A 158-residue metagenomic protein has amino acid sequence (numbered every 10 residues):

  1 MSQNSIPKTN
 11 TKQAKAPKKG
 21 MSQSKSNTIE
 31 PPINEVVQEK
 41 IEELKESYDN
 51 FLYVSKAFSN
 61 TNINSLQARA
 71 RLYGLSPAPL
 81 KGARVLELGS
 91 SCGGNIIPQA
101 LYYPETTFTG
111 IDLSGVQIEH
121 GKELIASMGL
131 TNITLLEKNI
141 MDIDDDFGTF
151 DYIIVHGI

Functional and structural regions predicted by a protein language model:
N50, F58-A83, P98: Conserved alpha-helix/loop element of class I SAM-dependent methyltransferases that forms part of the SAM/SAH-binding
K81-S91: Conserved class I S-adenosyl-L-methionine
C92-E105: Conserved SAM-binding loop of SAM-dependent methyltransferases across substrates and taxa, primarily the Class I
T107-D112: Conserved SAM-binding motif I beta-strand of class I
S114-V116: Conserved SAM/SAH-binding beta-strand->alpha-helix loop
G121-K122: Conserved SAM-binding loop
G129-I140: Conserved SAM-binding strand-loop segment of SAM-dependent methyltransferases
D144-Y152: A short acidic, Gly/Pro-enriched loop at the edge of an enzyme's catalytic core that lines a small-molecule cofactor
